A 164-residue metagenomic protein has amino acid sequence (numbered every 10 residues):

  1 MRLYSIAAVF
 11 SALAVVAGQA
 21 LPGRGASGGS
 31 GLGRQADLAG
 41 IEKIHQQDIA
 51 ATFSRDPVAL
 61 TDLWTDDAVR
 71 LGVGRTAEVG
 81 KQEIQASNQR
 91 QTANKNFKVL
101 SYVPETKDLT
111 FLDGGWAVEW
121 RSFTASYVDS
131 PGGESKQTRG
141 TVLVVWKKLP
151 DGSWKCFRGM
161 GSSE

Functional and structural regions predicted by a protein language model:
M1-S5: Positively charged n-region of N-terminal signal peptides that target proteins for export
A7-A17: Bacterial N-terminal signal peptides
A17-G28: Signal peptide processing junction and immediate N-terminal pro/mature segment of secreted/exported proteins
L21, R139-E164: Short beta-strand edge/turn micro-motifs at domain boundaries
L32-E42, P57-G115, W120-T124, E134-T138: A solvent-exposed, acidic/Ser-Thr-rich amphipathic alpha-helical stretch
E42, Q46-A50: Amphipathic alpha-helical repeat scaffolds
D48, R55-D56: Short helix-adjacent coil turns
A125-D129, W146: Beta-strand elements of well-folded, non-transmembrane domains
